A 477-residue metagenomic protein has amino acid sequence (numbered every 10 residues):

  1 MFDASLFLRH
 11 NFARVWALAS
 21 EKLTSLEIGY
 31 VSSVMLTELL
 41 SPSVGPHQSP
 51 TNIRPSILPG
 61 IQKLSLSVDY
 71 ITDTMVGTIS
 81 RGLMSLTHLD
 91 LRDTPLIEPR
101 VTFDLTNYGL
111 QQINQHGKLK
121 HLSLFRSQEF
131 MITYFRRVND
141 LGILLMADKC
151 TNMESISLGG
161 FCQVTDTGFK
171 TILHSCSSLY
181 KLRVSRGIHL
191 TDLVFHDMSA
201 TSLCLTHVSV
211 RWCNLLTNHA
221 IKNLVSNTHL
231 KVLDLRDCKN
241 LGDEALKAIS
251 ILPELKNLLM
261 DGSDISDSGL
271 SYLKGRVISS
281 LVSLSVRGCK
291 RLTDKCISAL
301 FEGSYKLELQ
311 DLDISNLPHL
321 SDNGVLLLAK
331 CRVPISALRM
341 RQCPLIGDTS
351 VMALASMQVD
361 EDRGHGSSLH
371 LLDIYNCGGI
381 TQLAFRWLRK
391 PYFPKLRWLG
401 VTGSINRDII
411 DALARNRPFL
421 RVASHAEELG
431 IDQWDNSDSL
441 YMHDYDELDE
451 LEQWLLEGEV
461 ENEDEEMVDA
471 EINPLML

Functional and structural regions predicted by a protein language model:
A4-N11: Short amphipathic N-terminal alpha-helix
A13, L18-L23, M35-M75, G82 (+5 more regions): C-terminal capping region of solenoid repeat domains
